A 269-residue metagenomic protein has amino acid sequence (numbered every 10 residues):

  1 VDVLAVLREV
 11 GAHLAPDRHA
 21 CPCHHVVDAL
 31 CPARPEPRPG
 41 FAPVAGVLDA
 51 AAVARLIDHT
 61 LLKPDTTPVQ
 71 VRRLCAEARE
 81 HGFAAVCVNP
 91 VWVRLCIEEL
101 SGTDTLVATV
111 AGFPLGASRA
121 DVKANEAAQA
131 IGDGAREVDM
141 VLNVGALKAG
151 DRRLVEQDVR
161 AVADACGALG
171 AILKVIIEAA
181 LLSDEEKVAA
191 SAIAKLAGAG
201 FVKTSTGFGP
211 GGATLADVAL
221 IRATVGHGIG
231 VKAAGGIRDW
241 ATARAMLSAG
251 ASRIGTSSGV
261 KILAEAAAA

Functional and structural regions predicted by a protein language model:
V1-I57: Charged, compositionally biased N-terminal leader segments and the immediate start of the first structured element
F41-H81, V91-L115, R119-V231, D239-A269: Alpha/beta enzyme core
A85: N-terminal carbohydrate-binding/catalytic regions of secreted carbohydrate-active enzymes
A234: Short hydrophobic "strand-cap" motifs at the C-terminus of beta-strands
